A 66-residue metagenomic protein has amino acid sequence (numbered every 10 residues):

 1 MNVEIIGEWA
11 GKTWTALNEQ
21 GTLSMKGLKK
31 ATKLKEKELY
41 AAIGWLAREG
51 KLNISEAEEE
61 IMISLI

Functional and structural regions predicted by a protein language model:
M1-T13, Y40-A41, E59-I61, I66: Short alpha-helical segments that sit at the start of domains
V3-A31: Short amphipathic alpha-helical interface segments
Q20, L34, E49: Residue-level signal for short amphipathic helical patches enriched in basic/charged and nearby hydrophobic residues
G27, L39, E56-A57: Residue-level detector of family-conserved "landmark" positions at structurally sensitive sites
L34-W45: Short amphipathic alpha-helical interaction segments
A47-A57: A short, conserved structural fragment
